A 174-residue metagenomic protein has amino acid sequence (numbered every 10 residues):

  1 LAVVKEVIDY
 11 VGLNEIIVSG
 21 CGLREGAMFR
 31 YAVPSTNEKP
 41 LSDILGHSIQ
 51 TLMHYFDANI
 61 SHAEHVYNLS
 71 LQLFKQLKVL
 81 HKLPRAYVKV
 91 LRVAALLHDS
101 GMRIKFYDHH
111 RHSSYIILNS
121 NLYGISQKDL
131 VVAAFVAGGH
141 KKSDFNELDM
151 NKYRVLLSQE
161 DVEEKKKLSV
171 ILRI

Functional and structural regions predicted by a protein language model:
L1-I174: Helical "lid/coupling" subdomains associated with nucleotide-phosphate turnover
